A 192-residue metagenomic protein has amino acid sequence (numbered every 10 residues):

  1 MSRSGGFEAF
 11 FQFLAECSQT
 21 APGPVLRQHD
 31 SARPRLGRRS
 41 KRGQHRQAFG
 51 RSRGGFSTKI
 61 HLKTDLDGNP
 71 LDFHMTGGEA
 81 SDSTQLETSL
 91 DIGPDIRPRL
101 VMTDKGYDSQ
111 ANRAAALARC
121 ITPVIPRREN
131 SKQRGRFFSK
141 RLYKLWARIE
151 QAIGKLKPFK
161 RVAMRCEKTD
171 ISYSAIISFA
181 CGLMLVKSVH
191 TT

Functional and structural regions predicted by a protein language model:
M1-T192: Short alpha-helical elements
